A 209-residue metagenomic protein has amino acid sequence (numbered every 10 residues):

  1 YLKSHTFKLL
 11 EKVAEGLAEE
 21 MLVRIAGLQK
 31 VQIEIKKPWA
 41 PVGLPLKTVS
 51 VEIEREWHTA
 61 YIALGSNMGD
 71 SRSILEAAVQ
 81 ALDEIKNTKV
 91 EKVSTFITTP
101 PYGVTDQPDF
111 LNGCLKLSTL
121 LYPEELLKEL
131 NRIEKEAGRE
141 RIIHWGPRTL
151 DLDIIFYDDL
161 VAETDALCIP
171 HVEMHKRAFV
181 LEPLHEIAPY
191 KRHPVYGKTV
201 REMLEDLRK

Functional and structural regions predicted by a protein language model:
Y1-A60: N-terminal, polar/charged subdomain of small-to-medium soluble alpha/beta proteins
K12-G16, E20, A77-A81, E125 (+1 more regions): Long, highly charged amphipathic alpha-helices
L17, N67, V93, P183: Residue-level signal for inorganic ion chemistry
Q29, K47-V49, K86-K92, D109-G113 (+2 more regions): A generic structural signal for short beta-strands and their flanking turns/coil linkers
E34-P38, F96-T98, I155-Y157: Short loop/turn motifs enriched for small/polar and acidic residues
W57, Y102-D109, L121-L127, N131-K209: Flexible, gly/pro- and Lys/Arg-enriched active-site loops
H58-V79: Extended accessory regions or peripheral subdomains of proteins
A77, A81-Y122: Short, surface-exposed acidic-centric catalytic microdomains
